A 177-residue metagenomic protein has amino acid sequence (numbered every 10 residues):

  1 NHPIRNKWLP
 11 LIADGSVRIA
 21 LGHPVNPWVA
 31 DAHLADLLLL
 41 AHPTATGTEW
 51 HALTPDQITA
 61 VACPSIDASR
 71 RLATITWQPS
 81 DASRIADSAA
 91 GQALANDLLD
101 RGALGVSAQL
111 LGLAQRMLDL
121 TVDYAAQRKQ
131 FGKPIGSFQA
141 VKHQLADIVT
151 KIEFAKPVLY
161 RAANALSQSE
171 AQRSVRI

Functional and structural regions predicted by a protein language model:
H2-D123: FAD-binding core of flavoproteins
L11, G15, R84, S88 (+1 more regions): Alpha-helical interface subdomain recognition
